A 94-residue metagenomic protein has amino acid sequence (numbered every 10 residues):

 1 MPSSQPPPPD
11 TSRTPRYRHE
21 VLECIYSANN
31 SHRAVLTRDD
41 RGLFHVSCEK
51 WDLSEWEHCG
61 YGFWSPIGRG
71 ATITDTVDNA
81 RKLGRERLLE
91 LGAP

Functional and structural regions predicted by a protein language model:
M1-H32: Negatively charged, low-complexity tracts enriched in Asp/Glu with abundant Ser/Thr
P2-R13, W51-P94: Mixed-charge, Lys/Arg-enriched low-complexity segments
P9, H19-L22, R38-D39, C48 (+1 more regions): Intrinsic disorder/low-complexity signal
V21, N30, C48, S65-I67: Generic alpha-helical secondary structure signal
C24, R38, E90-A93: Generic detector of low-complexity/intrinsically disordered segments and short hydrophobic N-terminal stretches
R33-G62: A short, structured beta-strand/loop element
